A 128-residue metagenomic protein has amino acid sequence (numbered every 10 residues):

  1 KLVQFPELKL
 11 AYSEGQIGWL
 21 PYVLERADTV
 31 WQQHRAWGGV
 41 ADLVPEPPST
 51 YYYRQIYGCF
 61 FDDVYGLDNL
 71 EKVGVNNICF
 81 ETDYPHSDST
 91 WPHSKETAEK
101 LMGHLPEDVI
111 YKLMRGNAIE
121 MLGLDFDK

Functional and structural regions predicted by a protein language model:
K1, D83: Iron-sulfur cluster-binding electron-transfer modules in prokaryotic oxidoreductases
L2-Y51, V64-N76: Histidine/acidic residue-rich metal-binding segments in metalloenzymes
L8, G18-W19, W37, Y57 (+2 more regions): Mid-to-C-terminal alpha-helical segments outside catalytic/metal-binding sites
R54: Short beta-strand or tight-loop elements that sit immediately N-terminal to catalytic metal-binding acidic residues
